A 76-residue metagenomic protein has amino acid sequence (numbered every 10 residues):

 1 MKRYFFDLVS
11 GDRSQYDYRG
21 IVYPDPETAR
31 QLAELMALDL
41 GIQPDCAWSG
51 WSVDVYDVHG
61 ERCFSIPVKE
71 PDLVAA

Functional and structural regions predicted by a protein language model:
M1, A33, W48-G50: Short connector loops at helix/strand junctions that flank enzyme active sites, especially segments positioning acidic
M1-D17: Short aromatic-glycine-(Arg/Gly/Cys) micro-motifs in beta-strand/loop hairpins
V9, R19, Y56-H59: Intrinsically disordered, low-complexity regions of eukaryotic proteins
D12-S14, E27, H59, D72: Residues that cap or initiate secondary-structure elements
D25-D45: A short, charged, amphipathic alpha-helix used as a generic interaction element across diverse proteins
D39-A76: Short, mixed-charge low-complexity intrinsically disordered segments
